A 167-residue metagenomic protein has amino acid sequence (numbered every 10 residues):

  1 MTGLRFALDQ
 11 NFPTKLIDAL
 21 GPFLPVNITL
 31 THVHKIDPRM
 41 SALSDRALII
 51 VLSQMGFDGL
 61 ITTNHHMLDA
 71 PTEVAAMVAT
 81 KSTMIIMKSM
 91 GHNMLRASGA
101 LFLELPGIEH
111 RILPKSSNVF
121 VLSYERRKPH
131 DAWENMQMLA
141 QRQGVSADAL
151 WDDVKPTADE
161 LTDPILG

Functional and structural regions predicted by a protein language model:
M1, L24, M55-G56: A structural signal for short coil/turn segments at secondary-structure junctions
T2-G21, V33, P71-V74, A79 (+1 more regions): Polar low-complexity intrinsically disordered regions
A7, R39, L43, N64-H65: A short glycine-/small-residue-rich loop at the edge of a beta-strand within enzyme catalytic domains
Q10, T63-H65, K88-S89: Short secondary-structure boundary segments
K15-D37, L43, A47, V51: Short, surface-exposed acidic-centric catalytic microdomains
L24-R39, L68-L95: Short acidic, glycine/proline-enriched helix-loop-strand junctions
L43-S44, N93-R96, S146: Alpha-helix capping and helix-coil boundary motifs
D45, L52-S53, F57-V74: Acidic, metal-binding active-site segment of PIN/NYN-like and related structure-specific nucleases
